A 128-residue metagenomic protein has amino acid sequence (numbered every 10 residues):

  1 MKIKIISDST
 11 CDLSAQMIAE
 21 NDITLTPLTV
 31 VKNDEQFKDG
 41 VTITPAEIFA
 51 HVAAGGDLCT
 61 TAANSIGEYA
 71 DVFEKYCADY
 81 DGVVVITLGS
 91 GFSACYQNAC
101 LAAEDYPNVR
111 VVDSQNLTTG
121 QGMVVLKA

Functional and structural regions predicted by a protein language model:
M1-I5, D81: Short active-site oxyanion
K4-S65: N-terminal glycine-rich anion-binding loop in soluble enzyme alpha/beta folds
S7, T87-G89, V112-D113: Short beta-strand segments
A19, E74, C100-E104: Class I S-adenosyl-L-methionine
L25, T60, V85, V109-V111: Conserved beta-strand scaffold positions in the cores of enzyme catalytic domains, especially in NTP/NDP-utilizing
E68-Y96: N-terminal glycine-rich phosphate/adenylate-binding segment common to multiple enzyme folds
D79, S93-A128: Active-site histidine-anchored catalytic micro-motif
